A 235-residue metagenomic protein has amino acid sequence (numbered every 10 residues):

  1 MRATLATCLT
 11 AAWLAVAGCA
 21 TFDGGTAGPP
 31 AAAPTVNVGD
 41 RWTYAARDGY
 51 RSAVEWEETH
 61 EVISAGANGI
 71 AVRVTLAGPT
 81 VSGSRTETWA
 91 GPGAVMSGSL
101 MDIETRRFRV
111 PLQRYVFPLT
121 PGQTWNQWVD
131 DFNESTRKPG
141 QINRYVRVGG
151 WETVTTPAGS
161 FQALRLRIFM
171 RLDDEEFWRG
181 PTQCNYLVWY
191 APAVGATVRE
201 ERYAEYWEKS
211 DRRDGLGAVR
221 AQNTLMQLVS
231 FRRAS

Functional and structural regions predicted by a protein language model:
M1-L9: Bacterial N-terminal signal peptides that target proteins for export
A3, A32-P34, R114-P118, R179: Alpha-helical interaction segments
A15-G18: C-terminal motif of bacterial Sec signal peptides marking the signal peptidase cleavage site
A20-R85, G91-G93, D131-S235: Acidic, serine/threonine-rich low-complexity disordered tracts
A67-G69, T75-N126: An acidic-aromatic
